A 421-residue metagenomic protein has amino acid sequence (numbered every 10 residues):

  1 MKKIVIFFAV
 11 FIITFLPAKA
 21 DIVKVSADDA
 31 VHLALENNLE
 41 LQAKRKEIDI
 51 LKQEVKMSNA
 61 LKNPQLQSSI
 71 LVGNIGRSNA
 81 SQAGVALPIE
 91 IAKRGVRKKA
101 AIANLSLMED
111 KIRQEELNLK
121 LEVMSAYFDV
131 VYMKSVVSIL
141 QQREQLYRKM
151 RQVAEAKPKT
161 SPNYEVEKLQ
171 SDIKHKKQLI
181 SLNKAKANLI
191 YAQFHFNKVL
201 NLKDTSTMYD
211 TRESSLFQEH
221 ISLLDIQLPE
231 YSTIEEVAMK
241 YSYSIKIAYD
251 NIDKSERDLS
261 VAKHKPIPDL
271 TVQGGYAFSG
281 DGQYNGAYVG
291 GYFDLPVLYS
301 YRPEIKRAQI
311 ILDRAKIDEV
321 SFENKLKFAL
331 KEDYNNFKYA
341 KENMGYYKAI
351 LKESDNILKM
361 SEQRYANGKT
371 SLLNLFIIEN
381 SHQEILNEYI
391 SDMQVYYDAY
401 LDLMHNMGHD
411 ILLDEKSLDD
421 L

Functional and structural regions predicted by a protein language model:
K3, V25, N118-V237, D333-N336 (+4 more regions): Periplasmic alpha-helical coiled-coil/stalk elements that build and connect Gram-negative outer-membrane
I4-T14: Sec-dependent N-terminal signal peptides
K19-Q65, P162-Y164, D204-D253, E323 (+3 more regions): Bacterial Sec-pathway N-terminal export signals of envelope proteins
S26, P64-E116, K246-D258, K263-E323: Small/polar-residue-enriched beta-strand and adjacent coil segments characteristic of outer-membrane beta-barrel
D28-V31, D204, E388-L421: Acidic, low-complexity, intrinsically disordered peripheral segments
A43-S58, E115, L119-K149, E155-A156 (+6 more regions): Amphipathic alpha-helical coiled-coil segments
A185, Y243, D392: Metallo-beta-lactamase
